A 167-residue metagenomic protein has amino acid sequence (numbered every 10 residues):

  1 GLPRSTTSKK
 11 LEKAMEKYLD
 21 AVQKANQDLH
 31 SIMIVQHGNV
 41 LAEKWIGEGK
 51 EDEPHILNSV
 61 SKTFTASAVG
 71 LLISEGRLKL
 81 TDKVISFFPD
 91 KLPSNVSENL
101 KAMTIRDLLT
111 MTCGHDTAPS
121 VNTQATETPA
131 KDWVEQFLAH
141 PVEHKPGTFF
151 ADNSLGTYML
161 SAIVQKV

Functional and structural regions predicted by a protein language model:
G1-K13: Short, compositionally biased leader-like segments
Y18-K50: A short, well-structured edge-of-sheet supersecondary motif
A25-N26, I34, E48-G49, K79 (+3 more regions): Extracellular/periplasmic catalytic domains that process cell-envelope and extracellular macromolecules
S31-I34, V40-E43, N58, D107-T110 (+1 more regions): Structural recognition of the beta-strand scaffold that forms the well-ordered cores of secreted hydrolase catalytic
G38, H55-T81, L108, L160-V164: Active-site SXXK
E51-D52, P119-V167: Catalytic-site signature segments of enzymes, centered on catalytic residues
I56, E75-H115, A139, K166-V167: Active-site helix/loop module of the DD-peptidase/beta-lactamase fold, centered on the serine-lysine SxxK catalytic
N58-F64, L100-M103, F150-Y158: Aromatic- and histidine-enriched alpha-helix N-cap/loop-to-helix transition segments that scaffold the rims
